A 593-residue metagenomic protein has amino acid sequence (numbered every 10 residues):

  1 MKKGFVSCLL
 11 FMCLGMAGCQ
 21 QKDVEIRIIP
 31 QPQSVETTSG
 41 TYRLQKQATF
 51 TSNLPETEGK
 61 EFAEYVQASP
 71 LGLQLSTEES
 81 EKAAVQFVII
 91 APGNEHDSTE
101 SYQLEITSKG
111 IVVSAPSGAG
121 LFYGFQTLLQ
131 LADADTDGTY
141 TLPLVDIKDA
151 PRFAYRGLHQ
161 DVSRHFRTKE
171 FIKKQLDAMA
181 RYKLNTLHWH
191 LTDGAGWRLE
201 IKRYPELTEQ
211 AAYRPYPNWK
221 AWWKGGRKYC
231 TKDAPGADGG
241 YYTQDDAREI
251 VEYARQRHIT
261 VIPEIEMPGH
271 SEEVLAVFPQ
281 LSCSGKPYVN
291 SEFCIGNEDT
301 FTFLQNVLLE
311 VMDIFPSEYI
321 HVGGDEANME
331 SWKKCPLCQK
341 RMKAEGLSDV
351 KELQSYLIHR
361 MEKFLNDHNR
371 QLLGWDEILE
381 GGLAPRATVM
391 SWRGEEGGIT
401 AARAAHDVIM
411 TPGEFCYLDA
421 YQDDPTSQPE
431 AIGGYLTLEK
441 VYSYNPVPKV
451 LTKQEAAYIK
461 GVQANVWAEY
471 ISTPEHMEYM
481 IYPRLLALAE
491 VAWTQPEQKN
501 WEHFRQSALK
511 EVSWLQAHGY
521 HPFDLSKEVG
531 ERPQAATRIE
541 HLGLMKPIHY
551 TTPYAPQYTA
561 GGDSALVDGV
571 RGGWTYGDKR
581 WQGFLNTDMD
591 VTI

Functional and structural regions predicted by a protein language model:
M1-E25: Bacterial Sec-dependent N-terminal signal peptides
C19-Y155, H476, V491-F523: Contiguous, structured surface segment used for ligand recognition
E58, F166-T168, G194-E200, P268-V274 (+7 more regions): Flexible loop/turn segments at secondary-structure boundaries
E95-Y319, R360, F364, Q463-W467: Feature activates predominantly on carbohydrate-active enzymes
V274, Q280-P385, W392-I399: Active-site neighborhood of glycoside hydrolase catalytic domains
L372-E377, G382-A387, R393-T537: Flexible, acidic glycine-rich loops studded with aromatic residues
Q534-I593: Disordered, acidic Ser/Thr/Pro-rich linker "stalks" and the adjacent N-terminal cap of the next globular domain
